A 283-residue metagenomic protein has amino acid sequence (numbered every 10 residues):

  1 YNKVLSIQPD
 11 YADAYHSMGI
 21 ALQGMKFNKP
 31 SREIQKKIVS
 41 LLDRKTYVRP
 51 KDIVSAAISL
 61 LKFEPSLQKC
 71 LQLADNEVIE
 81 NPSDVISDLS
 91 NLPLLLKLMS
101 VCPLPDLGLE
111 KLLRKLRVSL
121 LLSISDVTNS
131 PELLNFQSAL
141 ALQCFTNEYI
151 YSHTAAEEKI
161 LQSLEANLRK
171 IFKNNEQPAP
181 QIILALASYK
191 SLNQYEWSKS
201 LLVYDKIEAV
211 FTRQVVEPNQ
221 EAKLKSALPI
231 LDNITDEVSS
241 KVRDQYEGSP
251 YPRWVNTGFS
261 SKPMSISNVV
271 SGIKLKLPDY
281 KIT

Functional and structural regions predicted by a protein language model:
Y1-I282: Alpha-helical solenoid repeat scaffolds of the TPR/TPR-like class and their adjacent stem/linker regions that mediate
